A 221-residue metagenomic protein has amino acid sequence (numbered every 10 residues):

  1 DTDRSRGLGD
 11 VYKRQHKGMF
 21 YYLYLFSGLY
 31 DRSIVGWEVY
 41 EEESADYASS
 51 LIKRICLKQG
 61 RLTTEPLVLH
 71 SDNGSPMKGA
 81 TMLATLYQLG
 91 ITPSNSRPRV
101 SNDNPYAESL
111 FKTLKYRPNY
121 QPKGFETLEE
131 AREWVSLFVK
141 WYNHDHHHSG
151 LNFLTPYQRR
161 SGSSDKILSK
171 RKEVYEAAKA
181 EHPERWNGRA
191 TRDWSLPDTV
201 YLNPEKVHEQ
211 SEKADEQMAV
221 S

Functional and structural regions predicted by a protein language model:
D1-Y12: Single conserved hydrophobic/aromatic residue that forms the stacking wall/gate of nucleotide- or nucleobase-binding
G9, F26, R32, I52 (+8 more regions): Mobile genetic element proteins and their domesticated derivatives, centered on retroelements and DNA transposons
H16-Y22: Short, flexible loop/turn motifs enriched in small residues
M19, E38-L62: Active-site beta-loop-alpha junctions of metal-dependent nucleic acid enzymes, especially the RNase H-like/DDE
Y47, T81, Q88, P105-S109 (+1 more regions): Generic alpha-helical secondary structure signal
R61-G79, R97-S101, N152-Y157: Acidic/histidine-rich, metal-coordinating catalytic segments
V68-N73, Y87-Y106, Y120-L128: RNase H-like polynucleotidyl transferase catalytic core
Y87-I91, K115-S221: C-terminal domain-tail junction helix/linker
